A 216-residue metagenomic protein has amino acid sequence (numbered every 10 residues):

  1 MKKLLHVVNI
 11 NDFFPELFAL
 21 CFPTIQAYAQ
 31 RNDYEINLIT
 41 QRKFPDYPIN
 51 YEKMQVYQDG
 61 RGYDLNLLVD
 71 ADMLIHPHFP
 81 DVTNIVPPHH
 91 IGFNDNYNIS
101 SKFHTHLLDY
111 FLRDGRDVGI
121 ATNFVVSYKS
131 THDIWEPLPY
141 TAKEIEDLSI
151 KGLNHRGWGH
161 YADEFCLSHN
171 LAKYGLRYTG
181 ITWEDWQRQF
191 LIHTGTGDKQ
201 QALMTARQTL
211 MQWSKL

Functional and structural regions predicted by a protein language model:
M1-Q55, D59-D64, H160, G195-L216: N-terminal anchoring/stem segment of glycosyltransferases
D12-F14, L74, D133: Short acidic, S/G/P-rich loop/turn micro-motifs used as interaction or catalytic elements
I39-Q41, N94, I181-E184: Conserved beta-strand termini and adjacent loop/short-helix elements that scaffold enzyme active sites in alpha/beta
R42-P45, F111-L112, N154-H155: A short glycine/serine-rich beta->alpha loop
R42-V69, H76-T83, H90-N94, G119-I120 (+1 more regions): A conserved donor-nucleotide-binding helix/loop in the catalytic core of Leloir-type glycosyltransferases
R42-Y47, I99-S100, E184-F190: A short acidic, often aromatic-flanked loop/helix-cap motif at beta-alpha or helix-coil junctions that lines enzyme
I75-R113: Conserved donor-nucleotide/metal-binding helix-loop-beta segment in metal-dependent transferases, i.e., the alpha-helix
V118-K215: Catalytic core and acceptor-binding pocket of nucleotide-sugar-dependent glycosyltransferases
